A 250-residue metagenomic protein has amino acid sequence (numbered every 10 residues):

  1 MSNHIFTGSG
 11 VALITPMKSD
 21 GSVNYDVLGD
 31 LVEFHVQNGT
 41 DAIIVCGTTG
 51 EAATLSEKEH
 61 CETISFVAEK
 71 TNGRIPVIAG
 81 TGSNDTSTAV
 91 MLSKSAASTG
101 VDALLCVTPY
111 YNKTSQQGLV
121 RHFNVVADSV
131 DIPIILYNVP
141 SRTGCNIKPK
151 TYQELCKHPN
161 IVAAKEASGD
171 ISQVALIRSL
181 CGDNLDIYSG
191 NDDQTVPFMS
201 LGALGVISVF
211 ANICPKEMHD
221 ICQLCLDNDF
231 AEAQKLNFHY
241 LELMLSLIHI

Functional and structural regions predicted by a protein language model:
M1, H35, A96, Q153-C156 (+1 more regions): Structural motif
N3-V11, M17-G144: Active-site beta->alpha loop and helix N-cap motifs at the rims of alpha/beta catalytic domains
R142-M244: Catalytic alpha/beta core domains of metabolic enzymes, predominantly
I248-I250: Conserved small/polar residues in nucleotide/adenosyl-binding loops
